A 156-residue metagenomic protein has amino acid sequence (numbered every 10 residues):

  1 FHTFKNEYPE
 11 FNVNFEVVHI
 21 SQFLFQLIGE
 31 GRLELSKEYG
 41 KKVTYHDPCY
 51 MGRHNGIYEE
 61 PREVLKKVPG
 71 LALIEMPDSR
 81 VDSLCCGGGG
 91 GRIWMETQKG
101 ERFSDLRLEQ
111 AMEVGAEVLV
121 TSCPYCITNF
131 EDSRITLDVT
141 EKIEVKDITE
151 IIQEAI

Functional and structural regions predicted by a protein language model:
F1-I156: Iron-sulfur cluster-binding electron-transfer modules in prokaryotic oxidoreductases
